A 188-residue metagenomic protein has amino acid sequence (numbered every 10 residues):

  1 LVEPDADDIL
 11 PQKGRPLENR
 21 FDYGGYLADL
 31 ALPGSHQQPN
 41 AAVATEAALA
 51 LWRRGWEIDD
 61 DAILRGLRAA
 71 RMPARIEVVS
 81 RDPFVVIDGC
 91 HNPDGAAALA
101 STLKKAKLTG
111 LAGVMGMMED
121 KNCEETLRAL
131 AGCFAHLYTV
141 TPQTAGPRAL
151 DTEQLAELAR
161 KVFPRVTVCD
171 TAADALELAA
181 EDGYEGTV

Functional and structural regions predicted by a protein language model:
L1, L111, R165-T167, V188: Hydrophobic anchor at the start of a short beta-strand that flanks the dinucleotide cofactor-binding loop
L1-L27: Extended acidic/charged loop-beta regions that coordinate divalent cations and stabilize anionic phosphate/carboxylate
E3, V78, V168-D170: A structural preference for short, hydrophobic beta-strand core positions in alpha/beta folds
A6-D8, G116-M118, T141-G146: Short, acidic/turn-prone active-site loops that include or flank metal/cofactor- and phosphate-binding residues
K13, H36-P39, P147: A generic short alpha-helical patch detector that favors 3-5-residue windows in or near N-terminal regions
R15-R20, F84-V86, L127-G186: C-terminal helical cap/extension that packs against the catalytic core of soluble nucleotide-cofactor enzymes
G24-H136: Nucleotide phosphate-binding/pyrophosphate-handling subdomain across enzymes that bind or process nucleotide phosphates
